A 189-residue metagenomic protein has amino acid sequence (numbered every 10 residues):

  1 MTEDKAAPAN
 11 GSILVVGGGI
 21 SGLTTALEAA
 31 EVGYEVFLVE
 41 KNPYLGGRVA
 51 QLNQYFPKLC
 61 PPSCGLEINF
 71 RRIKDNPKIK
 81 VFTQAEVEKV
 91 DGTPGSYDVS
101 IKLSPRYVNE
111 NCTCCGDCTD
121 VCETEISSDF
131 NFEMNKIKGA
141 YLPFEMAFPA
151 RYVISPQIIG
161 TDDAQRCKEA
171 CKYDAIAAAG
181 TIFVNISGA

Functional and structural regions predicted by a protein language model:
M1-K5, N42-N69, F82-N111, E123-A189: Non-heme iron-sulfur electron-transfer modules
D4-S21, F37: Beta1/beta-strand and adjacent pyrophosphate-binding region of the FAD-binding site in flavoprotein oxidoreductases
G19-S21, Y44, D117: Residue-level detector of alpha-helix initiation sites
E28-A29: Aromatic pocket-lining residues of Rossmann-like dinucleotide-binding sites
K78-K80: Conserved beta-strand segments of alpha/beta enzyme cores
